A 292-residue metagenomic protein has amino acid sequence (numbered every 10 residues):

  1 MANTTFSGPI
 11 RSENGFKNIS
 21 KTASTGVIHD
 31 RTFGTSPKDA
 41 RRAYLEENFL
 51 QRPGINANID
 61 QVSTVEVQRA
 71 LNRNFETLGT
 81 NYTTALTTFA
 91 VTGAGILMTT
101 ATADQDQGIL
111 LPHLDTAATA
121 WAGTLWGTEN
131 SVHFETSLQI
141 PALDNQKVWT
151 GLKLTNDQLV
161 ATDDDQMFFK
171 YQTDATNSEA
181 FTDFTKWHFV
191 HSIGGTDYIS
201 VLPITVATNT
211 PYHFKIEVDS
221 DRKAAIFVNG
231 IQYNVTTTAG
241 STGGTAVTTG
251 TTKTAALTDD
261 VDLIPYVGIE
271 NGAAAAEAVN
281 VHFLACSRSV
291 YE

Functional and structural regions predicted by a protein language model:
M1-K38: Intrinsic low-complexity, repeat-rich intrinsically disordered segments enriched in small/flexible residues
D30-G79: Extracellular carbohydrate-recognition regions
F49, T136, H282-C286: Extracellular beta-strand elements of beta-rich domains used for carbohydrate recognition/degradation or cell-matrix
M98-K186: Secretory/extracellular carbohydrate-interaction modules and structurally similar beta-sandwich "look-alikes"
F134-T136, T210-D219, A224-I226: Short tryptophan-centered beta-strand motifs in secreted/extracellular beta-sheet-rich domains of glycan-recognition
V190-H213: Short, aromatic/His-centered strand-loop micro-motif at the edge of beta-sheets
F227-I231: Short strand-turn-strand beta-turns centered on an Asx-Gly dipeptide
A246-E292: Ligand-recognition surfaces built from glycine- and aromatic
